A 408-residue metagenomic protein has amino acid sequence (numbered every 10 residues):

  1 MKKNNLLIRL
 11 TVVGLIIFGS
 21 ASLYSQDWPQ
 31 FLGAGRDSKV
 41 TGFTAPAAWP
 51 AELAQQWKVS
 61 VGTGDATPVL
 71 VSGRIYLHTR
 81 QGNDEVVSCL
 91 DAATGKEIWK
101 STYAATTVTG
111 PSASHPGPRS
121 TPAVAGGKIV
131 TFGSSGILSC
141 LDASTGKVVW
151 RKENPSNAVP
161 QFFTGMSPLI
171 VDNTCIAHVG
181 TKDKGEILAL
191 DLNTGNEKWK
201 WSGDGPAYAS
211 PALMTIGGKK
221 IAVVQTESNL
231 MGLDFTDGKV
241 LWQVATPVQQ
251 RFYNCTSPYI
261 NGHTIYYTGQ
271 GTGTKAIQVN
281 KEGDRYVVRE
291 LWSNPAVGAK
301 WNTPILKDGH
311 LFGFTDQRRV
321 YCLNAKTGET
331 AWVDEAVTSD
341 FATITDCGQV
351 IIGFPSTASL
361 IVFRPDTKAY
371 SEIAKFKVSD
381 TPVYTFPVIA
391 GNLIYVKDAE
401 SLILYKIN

Functional and structural regions predicted by a protein language model:
K2-V12: Bacterial N-terminal signal peptides that target proteins for export
L10-S20: Bacterial N-terminal signal peptides
S25-N408: Noncatalytic, solvent-exposed loop/strand surfaces of beta-propeller-type extracellular/periplasmic domains
